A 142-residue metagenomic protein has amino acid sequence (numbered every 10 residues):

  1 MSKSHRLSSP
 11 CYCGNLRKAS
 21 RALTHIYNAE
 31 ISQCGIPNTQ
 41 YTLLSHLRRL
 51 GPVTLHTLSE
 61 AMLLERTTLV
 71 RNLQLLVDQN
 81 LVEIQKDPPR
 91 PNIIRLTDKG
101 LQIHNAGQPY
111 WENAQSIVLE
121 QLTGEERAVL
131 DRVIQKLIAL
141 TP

Functional and structural regions predicted by a protein language model:
M1-C34, L81, L96, Q102 (+1 more regions): N-terminal leader segment of winged-helix/HTH proteins
M1-H5, E120, G124-P142: C-terminal regulatory/oligomerization modules of transcriptional regulators
C34-T39, T68, T97-D98, L122-G124: Short helix-coil-helix linker/hinge
L43-L44: Short alpha-helical "packing" element that flanks the helix-turn-helix/winged-helix DNA-binding module
L50-T54: Short capping segments at the starts of secondary-structure elements
L55-H56, T67, Q74, N92: Residues within helix-turn-helix
S59: The alpha-helix within a helix-turn-helix
Q74-R132: Charged, amphipathic alpha-helical coiled-coil/dimerization segments
